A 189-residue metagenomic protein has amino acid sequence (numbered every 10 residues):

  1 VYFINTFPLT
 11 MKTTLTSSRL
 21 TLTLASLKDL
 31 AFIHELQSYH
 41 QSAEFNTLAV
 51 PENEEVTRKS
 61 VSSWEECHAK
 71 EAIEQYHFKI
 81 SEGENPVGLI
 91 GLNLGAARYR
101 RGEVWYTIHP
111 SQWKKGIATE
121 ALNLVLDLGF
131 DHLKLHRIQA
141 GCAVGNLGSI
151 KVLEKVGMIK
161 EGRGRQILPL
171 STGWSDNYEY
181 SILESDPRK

Functional and structural regions predicted by a protein language model:
Y2-A43, H77-K189: Acyl-donor (CoA/ACP) binding surface of acyl/acetyltransferases
Q41-S63: Conserved GNAT-fold acetyl-CoA-binding loop/helix
S42, P51, K70-I73, I138: Secondary-structure boundary/capping residues
F45, C67-A69, K114: Short helix-to-loop capping/linker segments positioned immediately adjacent to catalytic or ligand/cofactor-binding
W64-K79: A short helix-loop-beta-strand connector motif used in the catalytic cores of GNAT acetyltransferases and, in some
